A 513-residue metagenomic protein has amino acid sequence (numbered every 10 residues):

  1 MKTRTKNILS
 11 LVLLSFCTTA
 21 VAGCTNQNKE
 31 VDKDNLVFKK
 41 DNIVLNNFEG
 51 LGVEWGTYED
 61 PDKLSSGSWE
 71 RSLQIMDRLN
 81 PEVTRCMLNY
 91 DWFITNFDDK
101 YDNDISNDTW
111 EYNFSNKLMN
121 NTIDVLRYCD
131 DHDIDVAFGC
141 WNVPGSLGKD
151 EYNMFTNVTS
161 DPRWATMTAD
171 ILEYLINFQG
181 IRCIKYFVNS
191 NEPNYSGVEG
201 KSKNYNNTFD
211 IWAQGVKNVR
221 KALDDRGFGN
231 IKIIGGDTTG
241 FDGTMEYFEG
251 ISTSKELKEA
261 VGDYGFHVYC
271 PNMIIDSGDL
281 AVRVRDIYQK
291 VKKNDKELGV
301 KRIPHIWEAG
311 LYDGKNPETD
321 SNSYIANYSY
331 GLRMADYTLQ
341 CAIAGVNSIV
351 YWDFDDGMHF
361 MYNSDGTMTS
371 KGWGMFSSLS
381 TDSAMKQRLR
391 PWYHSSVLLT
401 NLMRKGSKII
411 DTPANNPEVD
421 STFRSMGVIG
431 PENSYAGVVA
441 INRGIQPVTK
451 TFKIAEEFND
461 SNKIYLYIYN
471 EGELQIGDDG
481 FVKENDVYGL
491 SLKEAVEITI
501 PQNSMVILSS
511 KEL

Functional and structural regions predicted by a protein language model:
K2-S10: Bacterial N-terminal signal peptides that target proteins for export
N28-D77: N-terminal carbohydrate-binding accessory modules
L79-I274: Substrate-binding cleft and catalytic face of glycoside hydrolase catalytic domains, especially the flexible beta-alpha
G262, Y269-P317: Glycoside hydrolase catalytic-domain groove-lining segments
I306, G310-S425: Aromatic/acidic polysaccharide-binding cleft in carbohydrate-active enzymes
E418-D460, N503-S509: Carbohydrate-binding surface patches
V482-L513: C-terminal beta-strand-rich structural cap/linker in extracellular carbohydrate-active enzymes
